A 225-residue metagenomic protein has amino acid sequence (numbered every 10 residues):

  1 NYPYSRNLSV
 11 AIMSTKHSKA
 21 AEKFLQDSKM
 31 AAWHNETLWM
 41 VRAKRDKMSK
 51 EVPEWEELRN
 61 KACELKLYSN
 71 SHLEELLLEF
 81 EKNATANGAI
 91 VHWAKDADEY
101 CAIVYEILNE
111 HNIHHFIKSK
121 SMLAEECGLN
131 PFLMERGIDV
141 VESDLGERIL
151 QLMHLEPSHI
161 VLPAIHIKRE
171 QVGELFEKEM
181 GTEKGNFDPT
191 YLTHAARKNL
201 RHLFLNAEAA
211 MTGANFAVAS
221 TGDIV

Functional and structural regions predicted by a protein language model:
P3-L8: Short hydrophobic targeting helices and cationic amphipathic motifs that mediate membrane/organellar targeting
S9-V225: The feature marks the mature, well-folded catalytic cores of soluble enzymes
